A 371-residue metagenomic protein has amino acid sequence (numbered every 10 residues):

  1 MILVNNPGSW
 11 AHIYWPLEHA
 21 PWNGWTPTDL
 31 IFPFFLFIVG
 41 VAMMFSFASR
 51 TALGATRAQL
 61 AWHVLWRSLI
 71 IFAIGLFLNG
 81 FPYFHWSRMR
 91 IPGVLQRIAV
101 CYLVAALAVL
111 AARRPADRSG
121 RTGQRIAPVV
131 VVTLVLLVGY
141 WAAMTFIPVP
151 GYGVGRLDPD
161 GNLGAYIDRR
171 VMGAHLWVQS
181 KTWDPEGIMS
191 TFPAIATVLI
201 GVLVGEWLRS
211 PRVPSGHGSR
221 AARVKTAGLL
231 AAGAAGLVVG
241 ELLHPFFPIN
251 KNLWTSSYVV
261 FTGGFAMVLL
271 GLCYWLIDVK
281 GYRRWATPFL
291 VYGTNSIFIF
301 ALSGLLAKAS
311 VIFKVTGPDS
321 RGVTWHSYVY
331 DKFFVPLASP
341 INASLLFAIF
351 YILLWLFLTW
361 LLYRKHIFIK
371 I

Functional and structural regions predicted by a protein language model:
M1-A11, I70-P82, V239-L243, G293-K314: Kinked, hydrophobic transmembrane alpha-helices enriched for aromatic residues and small/kink-inducing positions
M1-L60, S296, L302-S303, F313 (+1 more regions): N-terminal signal-anchor module of multipass membrane proteins
G8-W25, T145-G187, K314-A343: Extracytosolic (periplasmic/ER-lumenal) interhelical loops and adjacent juxtamembrane/interface segments of multi-pass
W25, D184-A194, K251-G263, M267 (+2 more regions): Membrane-interface transmembrane-helix boundary segments in multi-pass integral membrane proteins
F47-A111: Membrane-interface helix-loop-helix modules in multi-pass inner-membrane proteins
P82-P92, P245-S256: Membrane-interface helix caps and helix-loop-helix hairpins in membrane proteins
W183-P211, S219-V239: A conserved active-site cap/scaffold subdomain adjacent to cofactor or substrate pockets
A227-A235, S256, V279-S303, K370-I371: Functional transmembrane helices that form membrane-embedded active or gating regions
